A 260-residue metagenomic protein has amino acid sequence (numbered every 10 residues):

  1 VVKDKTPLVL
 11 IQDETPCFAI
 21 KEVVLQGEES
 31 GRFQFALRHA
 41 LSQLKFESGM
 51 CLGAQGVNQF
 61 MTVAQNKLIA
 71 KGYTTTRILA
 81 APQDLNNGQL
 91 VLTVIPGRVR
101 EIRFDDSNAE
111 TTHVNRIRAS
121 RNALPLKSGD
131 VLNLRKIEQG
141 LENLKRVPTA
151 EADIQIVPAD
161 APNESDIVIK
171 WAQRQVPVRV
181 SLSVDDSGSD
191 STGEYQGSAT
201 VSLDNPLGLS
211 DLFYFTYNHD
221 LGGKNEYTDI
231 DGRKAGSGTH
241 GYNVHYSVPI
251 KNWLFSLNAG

Functional and structural regions predicted by a protein language model:
V1-Q55, A80-L134, A159-S198, S202: Periplasmic POTRA and POTRA-like interaction domains that precede and scaffold membrane channels/assemblies
K3-K5, K21, K45, K67 (+8 more regions): Context-gated lysine
G56-T75, K136-T149: Amphipathic, non-transmembrane alpha-helical segments in extracytoplasmic/periplasmic proteins
T74-Q83, A152-P158: Short beta-strand elements
T112-V114, N133-G260: Gram-negative/organellar outer-membrane beta-barrel architecture
